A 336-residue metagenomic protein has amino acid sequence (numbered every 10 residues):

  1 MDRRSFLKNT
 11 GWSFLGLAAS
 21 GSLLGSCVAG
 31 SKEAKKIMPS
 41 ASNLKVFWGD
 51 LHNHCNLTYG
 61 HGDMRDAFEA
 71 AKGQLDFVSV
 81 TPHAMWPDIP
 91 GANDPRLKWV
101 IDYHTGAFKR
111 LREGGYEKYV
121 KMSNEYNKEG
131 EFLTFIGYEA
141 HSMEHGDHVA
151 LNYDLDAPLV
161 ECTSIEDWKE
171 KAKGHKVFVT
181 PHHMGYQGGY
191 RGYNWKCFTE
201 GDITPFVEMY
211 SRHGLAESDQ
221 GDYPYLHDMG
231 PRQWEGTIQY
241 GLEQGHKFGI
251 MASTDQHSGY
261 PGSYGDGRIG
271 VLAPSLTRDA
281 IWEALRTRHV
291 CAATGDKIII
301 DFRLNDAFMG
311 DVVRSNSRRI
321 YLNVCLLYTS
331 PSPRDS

Functional and structural regions predicted by a protein language model:
L7-S26: N-terminal export signals
C27, E33-S330: Extended, charged catalytic domains and RNA/DNA-binding interfaces, predominantly in divalent-metal-using enzymes
P331-S336: A short, hydrophobic C-terminal helix/tail in secreted or cell-surface proteins
